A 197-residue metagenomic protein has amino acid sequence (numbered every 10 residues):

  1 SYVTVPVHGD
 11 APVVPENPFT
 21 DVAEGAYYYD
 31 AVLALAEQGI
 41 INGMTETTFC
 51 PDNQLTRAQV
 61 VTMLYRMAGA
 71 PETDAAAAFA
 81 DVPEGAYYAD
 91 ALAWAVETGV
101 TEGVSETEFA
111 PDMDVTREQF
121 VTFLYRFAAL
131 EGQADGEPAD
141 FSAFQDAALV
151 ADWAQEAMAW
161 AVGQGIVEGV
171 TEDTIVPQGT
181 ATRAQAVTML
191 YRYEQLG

Functional and structural regions predicted by a protein language model:
Y2-Y27, N42-A91, E97-E118, R126-Q155 (+2 more regions): Feature responds to low-complexity, polar/acidic, surface-exposed segments characteristic of secreted/exported proteins
V32-L35, A95: Extracellular/surface recognition and adhesion modules
V121: IQ-motif-like calmodulin-binding regions
E156, V162-Q164: GST-like fold's C-terminal all-alpha helical module
R183: Disulfide-stabilized, aromatic/cysteine-rich ligand-recognition loop
A186-T188: Short, structured beta-strand segments at or near domain termini in extracellular proteins/domains
